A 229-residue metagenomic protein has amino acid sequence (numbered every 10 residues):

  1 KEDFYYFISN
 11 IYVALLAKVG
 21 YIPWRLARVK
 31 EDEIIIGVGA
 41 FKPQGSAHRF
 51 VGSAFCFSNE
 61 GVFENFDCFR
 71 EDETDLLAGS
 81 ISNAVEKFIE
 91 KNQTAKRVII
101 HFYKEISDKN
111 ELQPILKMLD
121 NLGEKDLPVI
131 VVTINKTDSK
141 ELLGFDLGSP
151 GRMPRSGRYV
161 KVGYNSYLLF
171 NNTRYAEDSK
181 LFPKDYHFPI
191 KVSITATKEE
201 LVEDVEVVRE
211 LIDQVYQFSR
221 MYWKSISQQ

Functional and structural regions predicted by a protein language model:
K1-Q229: Long, contiguous domain-sized segments
